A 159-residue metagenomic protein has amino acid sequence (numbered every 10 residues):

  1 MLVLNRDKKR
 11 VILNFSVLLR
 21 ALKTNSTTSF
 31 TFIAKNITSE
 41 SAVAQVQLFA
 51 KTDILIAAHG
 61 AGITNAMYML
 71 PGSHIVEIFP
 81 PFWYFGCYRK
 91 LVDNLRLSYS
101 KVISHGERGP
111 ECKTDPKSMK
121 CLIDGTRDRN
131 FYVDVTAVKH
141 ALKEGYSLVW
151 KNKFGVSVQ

Functional and structural regions predicted by a protein language model:
M1-Q159: The feature primarily captures lumenal catalytic ectodomains of type II secretory-pathway glycosyltransferases
